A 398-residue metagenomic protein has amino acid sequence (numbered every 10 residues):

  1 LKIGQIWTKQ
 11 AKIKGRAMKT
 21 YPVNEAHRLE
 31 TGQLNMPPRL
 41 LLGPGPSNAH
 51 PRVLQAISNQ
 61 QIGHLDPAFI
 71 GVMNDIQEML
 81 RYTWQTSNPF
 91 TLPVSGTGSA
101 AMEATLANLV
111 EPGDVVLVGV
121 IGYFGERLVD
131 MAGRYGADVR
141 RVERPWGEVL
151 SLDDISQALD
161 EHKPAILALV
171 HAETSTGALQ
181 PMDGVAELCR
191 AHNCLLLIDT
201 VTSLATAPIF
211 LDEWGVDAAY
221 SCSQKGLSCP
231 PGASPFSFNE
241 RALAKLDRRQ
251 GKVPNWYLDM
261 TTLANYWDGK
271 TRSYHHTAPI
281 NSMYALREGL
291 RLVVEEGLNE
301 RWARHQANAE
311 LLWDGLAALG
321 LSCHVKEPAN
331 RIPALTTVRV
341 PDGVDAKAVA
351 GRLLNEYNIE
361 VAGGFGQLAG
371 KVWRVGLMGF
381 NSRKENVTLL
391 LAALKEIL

Functional and structural regions predicted by a protein language model:
K19, G32, Q367, K371-L398: PLP-dependent enzyme catalytic core of the Aspartate aminotransferase-like
P38-S95, S99: A glycine-/small-polar-enriched, mobile loop at the entrance of the PLP active site in fold-type I
N48-A49, Q224-D314, A318: Active-site C-terminal subdomain of aminotransferase-like
P89-L117, G125-L128: Conserved beta-loop-alpha segment that forms the PLP phosphate-binding cup at the N-terminus of a helix
G119-A137, P145: Substrate-binding/gating loop at the entrance of the active-site cleft, primarily in PLP-dependent aminotransferase-like
L150-A205, A218, G226: Active-site phosphate-binding strand-loop segment of PLP-dependent enzymes
D212-Q224: Conserved active-site segment immediately N-terminal to the catalytic lysine that forms the internal aldimine
S322-E356: Conserved PLP-binding catalytic core of the aspartate aminotransferase-like
